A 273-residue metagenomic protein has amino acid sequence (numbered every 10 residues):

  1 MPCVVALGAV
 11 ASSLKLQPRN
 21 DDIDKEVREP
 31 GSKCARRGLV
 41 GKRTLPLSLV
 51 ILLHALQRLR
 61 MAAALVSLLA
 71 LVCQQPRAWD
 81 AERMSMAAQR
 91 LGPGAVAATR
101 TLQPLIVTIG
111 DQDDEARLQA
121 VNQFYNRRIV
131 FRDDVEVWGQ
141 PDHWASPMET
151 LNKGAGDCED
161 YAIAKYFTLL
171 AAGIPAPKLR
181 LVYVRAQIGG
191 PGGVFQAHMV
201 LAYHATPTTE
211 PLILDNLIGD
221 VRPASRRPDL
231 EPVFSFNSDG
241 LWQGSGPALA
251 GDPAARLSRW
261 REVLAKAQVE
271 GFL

Functional and structural regions predicted by a protein language model:
C3, L7, L16-R19, R28 (+1 more regions): A cross-taxon signal for low-complexity, glycine/charged-rich
A6-A11, A35, T44, A55: Ala/Thr-enriched low-complexity intrinsically disordered regions
G8-A9, E26-R28, V40, T44 (+1 more regions): Compositionally biased, low-complexity segments
S12-S13, S32, S48: Serine residues within intrinsically disordered or low-complexity segments
L14, C73-L273: A structural boundary/capping signal
D22-D24: Intrinsic-disorder-associated, low-complexity terminal segments enriched in Asp/Asn/His/Tyr and depleted of Lys/Arg
G41-A63: Bacterial N-terminal signal peptides that target proteins for export
A62-A70: Bacterial N-terminal signal peptides
